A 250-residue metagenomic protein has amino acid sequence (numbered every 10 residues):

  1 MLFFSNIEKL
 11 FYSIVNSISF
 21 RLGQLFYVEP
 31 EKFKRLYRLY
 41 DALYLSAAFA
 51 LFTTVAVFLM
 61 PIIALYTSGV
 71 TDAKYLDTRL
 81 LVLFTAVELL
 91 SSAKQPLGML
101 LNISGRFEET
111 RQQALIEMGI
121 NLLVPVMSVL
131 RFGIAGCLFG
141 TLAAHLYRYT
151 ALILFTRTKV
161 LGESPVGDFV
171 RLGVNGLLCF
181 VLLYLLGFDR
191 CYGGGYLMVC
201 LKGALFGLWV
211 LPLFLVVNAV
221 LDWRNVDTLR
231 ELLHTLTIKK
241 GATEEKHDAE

Functional and structural regions predicted by a protein language model:
M1-S5, K34-L36, A73-T78, L201-A204: Interfacial/gating helices of multi-pass transporter permease domains
F4, E8-D41, G98-I103: Helix-loop junctions and terminal segments of transmembrane helices in multi-pass membrane transport/translocation
E8, Y12-N16, R79-G105, E109-V129 (+2 more regions): Short runs within selected transmembrane alpha-helices of multi-pass transporters and secretion channels
L10, F52-M60, L65, L122 (+6 more regions): Membrane-embedded alpha-helical segments of multi-pass transporters/permeases
D41-F49: Selective transmembrane-helix segments that form parts of the transport pathway or gating/packing helices in multipass
V55-L89: Interfacial segments at transmembrane-helix termini and the short loops linking adjacent helices
L115-N121, R171-G187: Hydrophobic membrane-spanning alpha-helices of multi-pass integral membrane proteins
Y184-E250: Membrane-proximal transmembrane or re-entrant/amphipathic helices at the cytosolic face
